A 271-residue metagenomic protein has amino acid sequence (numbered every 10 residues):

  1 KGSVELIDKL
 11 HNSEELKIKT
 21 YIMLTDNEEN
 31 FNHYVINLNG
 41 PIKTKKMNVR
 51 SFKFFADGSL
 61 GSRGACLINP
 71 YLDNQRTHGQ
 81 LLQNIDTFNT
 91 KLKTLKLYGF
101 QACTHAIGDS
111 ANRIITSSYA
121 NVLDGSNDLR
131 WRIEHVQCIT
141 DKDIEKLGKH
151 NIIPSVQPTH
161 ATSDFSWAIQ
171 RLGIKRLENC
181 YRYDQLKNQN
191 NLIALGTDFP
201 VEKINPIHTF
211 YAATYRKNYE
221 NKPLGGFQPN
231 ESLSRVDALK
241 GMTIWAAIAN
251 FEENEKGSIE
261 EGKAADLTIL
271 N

Functional and structural regions predicted by a protein language model:
G2, D86, Q137-C138, L177 (+1 more regions): Residue-level recognition of alpha-helix initiation/capping sites
G2-D109, R113, S117, K146-I153 (+2 more regions): Metal-coordinating catalytic core of metallo-dependent amide/deamination hydrolases
E15-K53, R130-D141, W167-A194: Phosphate/diphosphate-binding loops
E28, D57, S62, I68 (+6 more regions): Residues in flexible loops and secondary-structure boundaries
F52, A65-N69, Q137, H208 (+2 more regions): Flexible, active-site-adjacent loop/turn segments at secondary-structure boundaries
K93-C103, S110-W131, K142-E145, V156-N271: His/Asp/Glu-enriched, well-ordered alpha-helical/loop segment that forms or immediately abuts the divalent-metal
